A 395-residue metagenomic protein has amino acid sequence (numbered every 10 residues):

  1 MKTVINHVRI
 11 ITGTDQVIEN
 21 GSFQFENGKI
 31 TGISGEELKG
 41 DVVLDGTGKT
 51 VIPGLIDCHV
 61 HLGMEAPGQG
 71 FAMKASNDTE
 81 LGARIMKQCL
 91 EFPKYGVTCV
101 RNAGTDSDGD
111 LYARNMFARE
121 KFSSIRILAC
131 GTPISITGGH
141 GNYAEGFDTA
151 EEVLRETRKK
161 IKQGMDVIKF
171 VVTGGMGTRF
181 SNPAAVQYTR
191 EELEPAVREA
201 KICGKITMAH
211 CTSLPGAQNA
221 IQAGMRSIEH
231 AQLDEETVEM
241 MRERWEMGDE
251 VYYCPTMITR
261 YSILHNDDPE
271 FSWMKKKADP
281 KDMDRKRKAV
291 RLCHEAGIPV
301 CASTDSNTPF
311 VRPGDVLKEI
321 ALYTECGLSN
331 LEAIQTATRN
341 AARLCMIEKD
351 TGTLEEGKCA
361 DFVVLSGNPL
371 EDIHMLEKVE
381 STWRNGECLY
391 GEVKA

Functional and structural regions predicted by a protein language model:
M1-L38, K49-V51, G367-D372, E387-C388: N-terminal metal-binding scaffold of metallo-dependent hydrolase/deaminase domains
V8, A337-R339, R343, E356-A395: C-terminal cap of metal-dependent C-N hydrolases
K49-R119, E191, A223: Metal-associated gating/positioning segment near the N- to mid-region
G70-A83, G139-R155, I206: Active-site mouth loops of central-metabolism enzymes
R84-D110, S124-S135, M165-T178, K205-M208 (+2 more regions): Divalent metal-dependent hydrolysis catalytic cores, especially in the metallo-beta-lactamase
T132, G138-E194: Active-site gating/metal-coordination segments in enzymes
R179-R287, C301, S306-N307, G327-S329 (+1 more regions): Active-site core of metal-dependent hydrolases
I202, F271, M283-L365: His/Asp/Glu-enriched, well-ordered alpha-helical/loop segment that forms or immediately abuts the divalent-metal
